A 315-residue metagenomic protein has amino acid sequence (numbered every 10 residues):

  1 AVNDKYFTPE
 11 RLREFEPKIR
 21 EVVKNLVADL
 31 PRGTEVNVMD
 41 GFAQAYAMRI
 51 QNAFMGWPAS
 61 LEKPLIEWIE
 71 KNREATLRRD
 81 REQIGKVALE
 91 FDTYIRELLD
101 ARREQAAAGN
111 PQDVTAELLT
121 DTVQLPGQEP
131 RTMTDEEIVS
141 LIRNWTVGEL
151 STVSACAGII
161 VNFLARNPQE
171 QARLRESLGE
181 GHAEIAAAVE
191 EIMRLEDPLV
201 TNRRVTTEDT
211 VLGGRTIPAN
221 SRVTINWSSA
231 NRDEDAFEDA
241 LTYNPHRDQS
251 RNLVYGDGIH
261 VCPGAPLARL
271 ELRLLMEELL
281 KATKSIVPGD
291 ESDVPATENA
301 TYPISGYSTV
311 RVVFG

Functional and structural regions predicted by a protein language model:
A1-G315: Cytochrome P450
